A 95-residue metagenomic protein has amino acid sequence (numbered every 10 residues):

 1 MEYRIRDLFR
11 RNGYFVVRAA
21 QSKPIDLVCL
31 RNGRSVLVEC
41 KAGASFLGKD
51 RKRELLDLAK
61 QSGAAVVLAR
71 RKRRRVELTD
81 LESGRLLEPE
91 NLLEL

Functional and structural regions predicted by a protein language model:
M1-A19, K23, L30: Acidic-basic catalytic patches of nuclease active cores, encompassing PD-(D/E)XK and other metal-cofactor nuclease
F9, L27-C29, G33-A44: Conserved catalytic cores of phosphodiester-cleaving nucleases, focusing on short active-site segments
R10, L55-L56, R74-R75: General helical structural elements
K23-I25, A59-K60: Basic/aromatic recognition patch in beta-strand/loop cores that engages polyanionic ligands
S35, G43-V67, R71: Short, charged, amphipathic alpha-helix that recurs within catalytic cores of restriction-modification and other
G63-L95: Domain-level recognition of nuclease-like catalytic cores that cleave nucleotide substrates
